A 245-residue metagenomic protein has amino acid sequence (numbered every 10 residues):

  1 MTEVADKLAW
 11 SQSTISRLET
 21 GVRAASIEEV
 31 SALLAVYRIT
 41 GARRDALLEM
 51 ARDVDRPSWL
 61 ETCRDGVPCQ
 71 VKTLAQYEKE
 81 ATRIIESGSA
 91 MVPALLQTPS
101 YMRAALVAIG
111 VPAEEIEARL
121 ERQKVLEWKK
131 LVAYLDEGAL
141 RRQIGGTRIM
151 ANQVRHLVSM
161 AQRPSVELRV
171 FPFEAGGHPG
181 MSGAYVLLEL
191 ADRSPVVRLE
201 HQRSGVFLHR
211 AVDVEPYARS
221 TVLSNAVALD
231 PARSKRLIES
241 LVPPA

Functional and structural regions predicted by a protein language model:
T2-D6, R17-R141, H209, L223-A245: Interdomain hinge/linker segments and adjacent boundary elements that couple functional modules
T14: Peri-catalytic and regulatory segments of divalent metal-dependent proteins
G146-A245: C-terminal regulatory/effector modules of DNA-binding transcriptional regulators
